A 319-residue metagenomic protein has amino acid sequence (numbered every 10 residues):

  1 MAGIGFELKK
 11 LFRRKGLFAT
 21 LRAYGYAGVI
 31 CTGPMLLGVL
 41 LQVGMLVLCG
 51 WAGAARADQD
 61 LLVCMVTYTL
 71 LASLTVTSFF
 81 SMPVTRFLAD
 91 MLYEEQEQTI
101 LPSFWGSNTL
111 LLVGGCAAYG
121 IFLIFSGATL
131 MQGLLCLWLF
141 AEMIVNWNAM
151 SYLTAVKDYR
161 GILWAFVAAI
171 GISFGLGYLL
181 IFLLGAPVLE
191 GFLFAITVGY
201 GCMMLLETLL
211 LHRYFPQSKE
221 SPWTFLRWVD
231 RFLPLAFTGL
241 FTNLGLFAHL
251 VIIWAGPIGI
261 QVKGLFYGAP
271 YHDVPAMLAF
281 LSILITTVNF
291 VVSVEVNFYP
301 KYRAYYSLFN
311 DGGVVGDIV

Functional and structural regions predicted by a protein language model:
M1-L41, D60, C64, W223-L235: N-terminal membrane topogenesis motif
M1-T20, S151-A155, I181, V198-P222: C-terminal transmembrane helix end/exit motif
A23-C31, F80-G120, V315-V319: Membrane-water interface segments that mark the loop-to-transmembrane alpha-helix transition
V63-A89, N243, F247, A276-Y299: Small-residue-rich midsections of specific transmembrane alpha-helices
T67-A72, N108-V113, I121-L153: Alpha-helical transmembrane segments of multi-pass membrane proteins
L92-F104, D273-V319: Specific pore-lining/lateral-gate transmembrane helices of multi-pass inner-membrane transport and insertion machines
A165-H212: Hydrophobic alpha-helical transmembrane segments
A195-E295: Transmembrane helical elements of multi-pass membrane transporters/channels
